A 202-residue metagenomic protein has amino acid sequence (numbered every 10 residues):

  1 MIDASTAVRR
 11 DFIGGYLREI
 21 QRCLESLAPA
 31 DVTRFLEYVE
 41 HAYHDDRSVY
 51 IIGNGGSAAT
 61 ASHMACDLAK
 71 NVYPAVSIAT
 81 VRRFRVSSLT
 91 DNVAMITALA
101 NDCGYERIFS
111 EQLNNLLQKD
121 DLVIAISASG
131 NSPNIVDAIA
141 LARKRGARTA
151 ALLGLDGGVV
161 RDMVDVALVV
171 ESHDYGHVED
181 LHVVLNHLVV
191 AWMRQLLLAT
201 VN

Functional and structural regions predicted by a protein language model:
M1-L27: Generic N-terminal amphipathic, Lys/Arg-enriched alpha-helix
L27-D45: A short, well-structured juxtamembrane/interface segment
H41-L116: Glycine-rich, small/polar surface segments that engage phosphate groups of diverse ligands
D46-R47, D120, G146: Glycine-centered short loops/turns at secondary-structure junctions
S57-S62, N131-A138, V160: Short glycine/serine/threonine-rich phosphate/pyrophosphate-binding segments that cradle anionic phosphate groups
T90, S127, L153, L168-G176: Short beta->alpha connector loops at strand-helix junctions that form conserved, small/polar/Pro-enriched
N115, G176-N202: A charged, well-structured terminal subsegment
L152-V164: Short, glycine/polar-rich helix-capping loops at beta-to-alpha or helix-loop-helix junctions that flank or form
